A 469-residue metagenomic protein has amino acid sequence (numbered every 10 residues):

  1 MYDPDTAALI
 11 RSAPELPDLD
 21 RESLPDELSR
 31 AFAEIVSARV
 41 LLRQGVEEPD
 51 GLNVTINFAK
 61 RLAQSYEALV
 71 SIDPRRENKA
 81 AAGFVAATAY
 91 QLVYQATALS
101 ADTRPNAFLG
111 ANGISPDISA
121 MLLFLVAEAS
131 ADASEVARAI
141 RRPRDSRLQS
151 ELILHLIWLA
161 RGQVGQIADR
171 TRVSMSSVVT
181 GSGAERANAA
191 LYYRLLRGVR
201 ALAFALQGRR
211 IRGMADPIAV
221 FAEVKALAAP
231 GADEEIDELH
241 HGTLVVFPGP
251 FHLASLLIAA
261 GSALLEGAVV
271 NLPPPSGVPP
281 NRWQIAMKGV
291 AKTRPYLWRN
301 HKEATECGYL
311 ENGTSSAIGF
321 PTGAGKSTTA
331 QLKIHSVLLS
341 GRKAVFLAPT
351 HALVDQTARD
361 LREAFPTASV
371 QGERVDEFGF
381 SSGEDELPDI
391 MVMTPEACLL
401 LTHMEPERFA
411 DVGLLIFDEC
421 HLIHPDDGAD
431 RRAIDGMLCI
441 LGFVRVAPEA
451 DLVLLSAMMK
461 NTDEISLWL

Functional and structural regions predicted by a protein language model:
M1-L469: N-terminal helicase ATP-binding lobe
